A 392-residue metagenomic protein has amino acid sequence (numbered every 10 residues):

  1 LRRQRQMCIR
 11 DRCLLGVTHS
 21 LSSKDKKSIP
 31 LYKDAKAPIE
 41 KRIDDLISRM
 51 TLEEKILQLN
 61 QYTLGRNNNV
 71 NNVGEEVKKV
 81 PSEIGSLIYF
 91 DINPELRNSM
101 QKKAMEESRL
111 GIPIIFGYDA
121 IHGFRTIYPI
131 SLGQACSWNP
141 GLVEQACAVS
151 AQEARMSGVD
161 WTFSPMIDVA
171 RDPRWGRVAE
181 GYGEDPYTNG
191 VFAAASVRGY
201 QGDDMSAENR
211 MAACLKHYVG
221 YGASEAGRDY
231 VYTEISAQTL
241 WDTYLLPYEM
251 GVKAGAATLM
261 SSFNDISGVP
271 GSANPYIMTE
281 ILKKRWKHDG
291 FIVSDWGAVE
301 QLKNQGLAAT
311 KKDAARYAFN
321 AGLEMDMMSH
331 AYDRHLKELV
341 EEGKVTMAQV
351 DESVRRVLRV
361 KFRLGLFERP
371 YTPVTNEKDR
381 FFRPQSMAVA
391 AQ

Functional and structural regions predicted by a protein language model:
L1-D11: Single conserved hydrophobic/aromatic residue that forms the stacking wall/gate of nucleotide- or nucleobase-binding
G16-Q392: Glycoside hydrolase catalytic-domain context in secreted enzymes
